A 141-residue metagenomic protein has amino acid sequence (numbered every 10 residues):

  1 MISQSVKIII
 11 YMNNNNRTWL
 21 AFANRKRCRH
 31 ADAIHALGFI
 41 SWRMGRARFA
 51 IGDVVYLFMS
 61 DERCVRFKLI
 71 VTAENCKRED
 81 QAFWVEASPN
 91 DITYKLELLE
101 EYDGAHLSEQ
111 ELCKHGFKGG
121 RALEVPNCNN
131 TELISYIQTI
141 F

Functional and structural regions predicted by a protein language model:
S3-L20, C28, L37-M44, E79-F141: Contiguous surface segments at macromolecular interaction interfaces
A23: Catalytic donor nucleotide-activated moiety binding site of glycosyltransferases and closely related
A31-A33: Histone-fold modules and their flanking histone-like tails across chromatin and transcription assemblies
A47-F58: Short coil-to-beta transition motif at edge beta-strands of beta-rich domains
I51-D53, F67, I92: Short beta-strand or tight-loop elements that sit immediately N-terminal to catalytic metal-binding acidic residues
M59-C64: Short, charged beta-turn/beta-strand-edge "cap" motif at the junction between a beta-strand and an adjacent loop
V65-E74: Short beta-strand-centered aromatic/proline hotspots
